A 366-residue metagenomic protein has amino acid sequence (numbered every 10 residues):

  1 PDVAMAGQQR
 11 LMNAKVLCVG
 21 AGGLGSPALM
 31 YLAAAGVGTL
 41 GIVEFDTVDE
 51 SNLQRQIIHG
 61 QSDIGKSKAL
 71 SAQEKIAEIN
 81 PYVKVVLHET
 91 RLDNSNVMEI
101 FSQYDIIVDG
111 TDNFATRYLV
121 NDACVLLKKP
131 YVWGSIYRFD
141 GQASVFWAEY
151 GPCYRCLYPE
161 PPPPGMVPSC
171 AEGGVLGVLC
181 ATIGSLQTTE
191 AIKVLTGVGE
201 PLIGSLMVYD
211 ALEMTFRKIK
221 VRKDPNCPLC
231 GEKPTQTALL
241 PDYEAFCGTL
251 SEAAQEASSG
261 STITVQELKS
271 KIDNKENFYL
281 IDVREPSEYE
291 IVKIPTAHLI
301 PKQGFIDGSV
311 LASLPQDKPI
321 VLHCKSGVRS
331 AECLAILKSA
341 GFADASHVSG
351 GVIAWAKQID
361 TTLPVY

Functional and structural regions predicted by a protein language model:
P1-L17, D242-E256: N-terminal charged helix/coil linker that caps or initiates catalytic domains
L11, I100-D105, L314-P315: A short, aliphatic-rich alpha-helical micro-motif
M12-A33, T39-E44: Glycine-rich adenosine-cofactor-binding loop
V37, I42-N80: Glycine-rich phosphate-binding loop and adjoining beta1-alpha1-beta2 segment of Rossmann-like nucleotide-binding folds
K84-N94, M98, Q103-I183, T196 (+3 more regions): E1/E1-like adenylate-forming module used to activate ubiquitin-like modifiers and sulfur-carrier proteins
S185-E200: Oxidoreductase and adenylate-handling cofactor-binding alpha/beta cores
A211-P225, L229-F278, P286-V321, K325-Y366: Rhodanese-like catalytic fold shared by cysteine-dependent sulfurtransferases and DSP/PTP-type phosphatases
